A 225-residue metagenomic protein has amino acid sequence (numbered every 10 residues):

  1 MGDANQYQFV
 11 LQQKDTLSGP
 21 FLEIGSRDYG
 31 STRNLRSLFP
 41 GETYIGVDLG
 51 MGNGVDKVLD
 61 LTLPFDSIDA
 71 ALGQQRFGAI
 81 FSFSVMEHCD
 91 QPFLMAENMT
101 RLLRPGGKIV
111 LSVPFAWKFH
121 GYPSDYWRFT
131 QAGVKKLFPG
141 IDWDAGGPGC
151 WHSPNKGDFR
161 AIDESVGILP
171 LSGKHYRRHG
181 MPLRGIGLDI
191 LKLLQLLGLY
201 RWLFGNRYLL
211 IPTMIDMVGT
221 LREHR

Functional and structural regions predicted by a protein language model:
M1, V55, L59, F83-M86 (+3 more regions): Short N-terminal micro-motifs specific to bacterial/archaeal maturation and metal-cluster initiation sites
M1-D3, L63, I68-D69, S153: General structural signal for secondary-structure boundaries
M1-S18: Class I SAM-dependent methyltransferase Rossmann-like catalytic core, especially the SAM/SAH-binding loop
N5-V10, G30, R201-L203: Short alpha-helical segments and helix-capping/turn motifs at coil-helix boundaries
Q8-Q12, S37, A161-E164: Charged/polar, solvent-exposed surface patches and flexible loops
Q12-L17, L38-F39, V134-I141: Alpha-helix C-terminal capping segments
G19-H120, A132, M217-G219: Conserved SAM-binding loop
A71, D90-R225: S-adenosyl-L-methionine-dependent methyltransferase catalytic module, highlighting the catalytic core
